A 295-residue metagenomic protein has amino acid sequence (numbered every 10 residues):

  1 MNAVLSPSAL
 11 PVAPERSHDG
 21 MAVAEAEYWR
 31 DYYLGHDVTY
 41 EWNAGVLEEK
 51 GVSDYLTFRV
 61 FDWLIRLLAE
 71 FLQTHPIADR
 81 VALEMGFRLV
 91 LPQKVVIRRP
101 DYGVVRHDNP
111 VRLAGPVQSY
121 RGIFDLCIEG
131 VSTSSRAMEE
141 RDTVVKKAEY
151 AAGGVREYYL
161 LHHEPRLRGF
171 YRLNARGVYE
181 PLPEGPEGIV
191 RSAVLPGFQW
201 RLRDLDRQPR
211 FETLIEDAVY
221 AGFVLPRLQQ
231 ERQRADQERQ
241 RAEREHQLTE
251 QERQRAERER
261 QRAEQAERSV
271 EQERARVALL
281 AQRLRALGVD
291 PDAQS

Functional and structural regions predicted by a protein language model:
M1-S295: Gly/Pro/Ser/Thr-rich low-complexity, intrinsically disordered segments predominantly at protein N-termini
